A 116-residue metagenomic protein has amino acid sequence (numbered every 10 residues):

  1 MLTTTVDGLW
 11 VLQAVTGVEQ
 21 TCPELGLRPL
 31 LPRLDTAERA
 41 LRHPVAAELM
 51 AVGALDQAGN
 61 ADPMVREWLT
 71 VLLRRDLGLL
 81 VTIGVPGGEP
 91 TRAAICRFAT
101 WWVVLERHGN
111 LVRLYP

Functional and structural regions predicted by a protein language model:
M1-M50, A54-R74: Short, amphipathic alpha-helical interface elements at domain boundaries that mediate macromolecular binding
D56-V103, R107-P116: Accessory beta->alpha helical hairpin/"wing" motif in late/C-terminal subdomains of nucleic-acid enzymes
